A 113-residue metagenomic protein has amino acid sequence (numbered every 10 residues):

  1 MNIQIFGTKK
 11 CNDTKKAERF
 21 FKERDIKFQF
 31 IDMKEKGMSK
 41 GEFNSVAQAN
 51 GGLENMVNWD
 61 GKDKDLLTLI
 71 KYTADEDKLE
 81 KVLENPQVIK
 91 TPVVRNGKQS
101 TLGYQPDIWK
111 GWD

Functional and structural regions predicted by a protein language model:
M1-R24, F28-M33: Local sequence-structure signature of Cys/Sec-based thiol-disulfide redox active-site neighborhoods
M33-D113: Thiol/selenol-based redox catalytic cores and closely related redox-interacting motifs
